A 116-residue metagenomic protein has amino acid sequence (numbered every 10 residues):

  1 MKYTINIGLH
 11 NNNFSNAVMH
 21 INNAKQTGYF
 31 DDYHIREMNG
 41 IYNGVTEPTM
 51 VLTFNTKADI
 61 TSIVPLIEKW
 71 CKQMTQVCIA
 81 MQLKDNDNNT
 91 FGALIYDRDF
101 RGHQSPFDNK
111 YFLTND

Functional and structural regions predicted by a protein language model:
M1-D116: Positively charged, small/polar-rich N-terminal and surface patches that mediate targeting and assembly and bind
